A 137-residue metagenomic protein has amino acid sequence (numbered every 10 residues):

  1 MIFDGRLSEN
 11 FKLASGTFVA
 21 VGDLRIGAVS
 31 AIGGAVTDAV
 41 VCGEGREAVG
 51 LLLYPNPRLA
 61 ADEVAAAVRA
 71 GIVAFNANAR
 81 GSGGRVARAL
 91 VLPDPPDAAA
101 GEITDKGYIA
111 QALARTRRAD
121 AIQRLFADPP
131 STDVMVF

Functional and structural regions predicted by a protein language model:
M1-G84: AMP-binding/adenylate-forming catalytic core of the ANL superfamily
D38, C42, E47, N76-F137: Conserved C-terminal "lid"/linker of ANL adenylate-forming enzymes
